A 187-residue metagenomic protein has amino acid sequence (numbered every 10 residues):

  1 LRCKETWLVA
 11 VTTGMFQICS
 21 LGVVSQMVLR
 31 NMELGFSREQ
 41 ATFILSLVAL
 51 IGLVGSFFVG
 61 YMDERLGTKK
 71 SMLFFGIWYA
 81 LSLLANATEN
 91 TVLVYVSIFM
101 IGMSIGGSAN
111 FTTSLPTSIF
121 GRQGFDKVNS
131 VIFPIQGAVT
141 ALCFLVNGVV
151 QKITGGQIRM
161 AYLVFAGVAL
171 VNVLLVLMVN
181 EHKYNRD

Functional and structural regions predicted by a protein language model:
C3-V59, C143: Extracytoplasmic gate region of multi-pass secondary transporters
T6, T68, G124-D126: Cytoplasm-facing, short amphipathic helices at loop-to-helix transitions on the intracellular side of 12-TM secondary
T13, L45, A49, G76 (+1 more regions): Small-residue-rich transmembrane alpha-helices and their cytosolic helix-loop interfaces in multi-pass secondary
L29, T113-I119: Intracellular helix-loop hinge segments at the cytoplasmic ends of transmembrane helices in 12-TM rocker-switch-type
Q40, S46-L115: C-terminal transmembrane helical hairpin of 12-TM major facilitator-type secondary transporters
I119-G155: A late C-terminal transmembrane helix in Major Facilitator Superfamily
G137, A166-D187: Multi-pass alpha-helical transporter architecture, strongest for 12-TM Major Facilitator/SLC carriers used
V149-V168: A membrane-interface helix-boundary motif in multi-pass transporters
